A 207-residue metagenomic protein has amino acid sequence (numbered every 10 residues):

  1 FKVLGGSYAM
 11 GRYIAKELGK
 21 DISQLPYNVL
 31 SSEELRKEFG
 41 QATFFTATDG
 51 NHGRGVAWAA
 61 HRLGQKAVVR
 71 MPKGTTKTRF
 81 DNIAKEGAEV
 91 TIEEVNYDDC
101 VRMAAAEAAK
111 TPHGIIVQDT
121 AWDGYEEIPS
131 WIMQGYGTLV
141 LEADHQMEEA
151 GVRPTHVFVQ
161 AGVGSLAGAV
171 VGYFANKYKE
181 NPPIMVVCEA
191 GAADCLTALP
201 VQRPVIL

Functional and structural regions predicted by a protein language model:
F1-L207: PLP-dependent amino-acid enzyme catalytic core
